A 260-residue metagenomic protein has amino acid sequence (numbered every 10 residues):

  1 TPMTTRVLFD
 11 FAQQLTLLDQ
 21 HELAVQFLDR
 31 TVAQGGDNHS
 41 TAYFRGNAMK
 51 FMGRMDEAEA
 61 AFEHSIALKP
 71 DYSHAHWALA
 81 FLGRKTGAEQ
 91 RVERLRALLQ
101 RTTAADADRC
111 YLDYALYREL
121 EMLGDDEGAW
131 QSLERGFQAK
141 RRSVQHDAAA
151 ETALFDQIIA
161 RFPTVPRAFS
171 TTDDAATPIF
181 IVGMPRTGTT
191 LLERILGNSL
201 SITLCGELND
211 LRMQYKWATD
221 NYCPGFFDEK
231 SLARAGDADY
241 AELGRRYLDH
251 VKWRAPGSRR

Functional and structural regions predicted by a protein language model:
L15, M49, L82-G83, D113 (+1 more regions): Residue at a conserved register position within TPR or TPR-like alpha-solenoid repeats
F169-R260: Phosphate-binding active sites in nucleotide-utilizing proteins
